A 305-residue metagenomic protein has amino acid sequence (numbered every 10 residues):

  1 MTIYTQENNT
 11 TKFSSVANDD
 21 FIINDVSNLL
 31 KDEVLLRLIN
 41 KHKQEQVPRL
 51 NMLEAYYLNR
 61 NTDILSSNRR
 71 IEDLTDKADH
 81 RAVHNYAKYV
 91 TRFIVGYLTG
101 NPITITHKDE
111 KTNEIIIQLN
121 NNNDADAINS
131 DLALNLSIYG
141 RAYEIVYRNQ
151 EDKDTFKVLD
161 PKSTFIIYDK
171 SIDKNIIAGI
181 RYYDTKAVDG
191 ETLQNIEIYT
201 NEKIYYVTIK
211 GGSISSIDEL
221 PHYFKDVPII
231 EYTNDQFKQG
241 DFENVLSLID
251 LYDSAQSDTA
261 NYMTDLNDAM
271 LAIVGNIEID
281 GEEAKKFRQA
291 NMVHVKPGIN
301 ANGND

Functional and structural regions predicted by a protein language model:
M1, N9, T112-N113, D152-D154 (+7 more regions): Intrinsic-disorder/low-complexity loop/linker signature
M1-F156: Extended, helix-rich architectural segments
S27, L65, T75-R81, S171 (+7 more regions): Intrinsically disordered, low-complexity regions of eukaryotic proteins
D73-L74, E110-I116, Y147-N149, I166 (+3 more regions): A generic short-segment signal for beta-strand/edge and adjacent turn/coil regions
A133-I138, D169-I172, V188-D189, P221 (+2 more regions): A general structural signal for short secondary-structure junctions and capping/turn motifs
Y143-K238: Extended, regular secondary-structure scaffolds
I217-D305: Extended, charged amphipathic alpha-helical segments
